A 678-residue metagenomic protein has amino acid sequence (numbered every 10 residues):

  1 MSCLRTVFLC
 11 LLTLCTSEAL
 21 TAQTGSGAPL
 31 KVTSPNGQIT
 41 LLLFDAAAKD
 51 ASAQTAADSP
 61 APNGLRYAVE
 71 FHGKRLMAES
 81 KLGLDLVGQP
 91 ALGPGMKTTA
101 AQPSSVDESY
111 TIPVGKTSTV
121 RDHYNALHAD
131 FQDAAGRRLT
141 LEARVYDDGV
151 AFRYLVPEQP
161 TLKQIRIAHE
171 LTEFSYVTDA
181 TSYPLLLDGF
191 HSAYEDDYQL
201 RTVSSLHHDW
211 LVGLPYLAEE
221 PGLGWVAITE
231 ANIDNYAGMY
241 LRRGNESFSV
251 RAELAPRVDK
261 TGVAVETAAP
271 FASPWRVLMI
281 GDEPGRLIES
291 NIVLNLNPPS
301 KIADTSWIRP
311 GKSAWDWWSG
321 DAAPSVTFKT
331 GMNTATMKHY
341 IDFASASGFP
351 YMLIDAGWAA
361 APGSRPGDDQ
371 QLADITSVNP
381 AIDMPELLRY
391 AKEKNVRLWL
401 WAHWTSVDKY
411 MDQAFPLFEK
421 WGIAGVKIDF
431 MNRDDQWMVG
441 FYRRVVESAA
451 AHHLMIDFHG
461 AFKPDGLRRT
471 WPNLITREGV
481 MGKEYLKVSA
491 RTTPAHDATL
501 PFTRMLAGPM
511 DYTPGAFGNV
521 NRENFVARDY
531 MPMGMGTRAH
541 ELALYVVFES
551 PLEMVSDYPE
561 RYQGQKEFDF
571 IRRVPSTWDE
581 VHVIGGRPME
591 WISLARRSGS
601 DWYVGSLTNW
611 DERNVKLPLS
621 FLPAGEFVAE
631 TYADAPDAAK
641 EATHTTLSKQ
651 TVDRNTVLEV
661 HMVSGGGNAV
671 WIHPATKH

Functional and structural regions predicted by a protein language model:
V7-E18: Bacterial N-terminal signal peptides
T24-K301: N-terminal accessory beta-strand-rich subdomains and adjacent acidic, glycine-rich linkers that precede catalytic cores
A129, D557-Y603, D637-T643: Glycan-recognition and catalytic regions of carbohydrate-active enzymes
A268-Y351: An acidic-aromatic substrate-binding cleft motif
A344, D429, I456, V547 (+1 more regions): Conserved, mostly hydrophobic/aromatic
A356-T537: Aromatic- and carboxylate-enriched substrate-binding clefts and catalytic-loop regions of carbohydrate-active enzymes
P588-F627, N668-A669: Carbohydrate-binding surface patches
K649-H678: C-terminal beta-strand-rich structural cap/linker in extracellular carbohydrate-active enzymes
